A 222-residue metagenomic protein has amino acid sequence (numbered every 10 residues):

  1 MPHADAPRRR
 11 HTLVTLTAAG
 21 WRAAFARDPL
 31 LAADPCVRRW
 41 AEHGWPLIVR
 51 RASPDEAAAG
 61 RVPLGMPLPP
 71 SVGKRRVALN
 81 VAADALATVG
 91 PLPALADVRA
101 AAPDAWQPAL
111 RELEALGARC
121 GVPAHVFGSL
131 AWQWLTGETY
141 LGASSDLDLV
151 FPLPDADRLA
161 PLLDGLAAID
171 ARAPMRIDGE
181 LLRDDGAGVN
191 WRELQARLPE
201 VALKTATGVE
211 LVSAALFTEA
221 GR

Functional and structural regions predicted by a protein language model:
M1-S129, A168-M175: Helical scaffold of the NTase/Pol beta-like nucleotidyltransferase catalytic core
R61-P63, S144, D148, R176-D178: Broad gene-expression machinery/nucleic-acid interaction feature
P67-P69, P152-P154, L182: Solvent-exposed residues in well-ordered beta-strands and their adjoining turns, especially edge/terminal strands
N80, D84-A87, L194, L198-F217: Mature, function-bearing regions of proteins
L113-L147, F151-D157: Active-site nucleotide-donor binding segment shared across nucleotidyl transfer reactions
A156-D164: Short, conserved charged micro-motifs
I169-K204: Conserved catalytic core of two-metal-ion nucleotidyltransferases
G221-R222: Extended catalytic-interface subdomain
